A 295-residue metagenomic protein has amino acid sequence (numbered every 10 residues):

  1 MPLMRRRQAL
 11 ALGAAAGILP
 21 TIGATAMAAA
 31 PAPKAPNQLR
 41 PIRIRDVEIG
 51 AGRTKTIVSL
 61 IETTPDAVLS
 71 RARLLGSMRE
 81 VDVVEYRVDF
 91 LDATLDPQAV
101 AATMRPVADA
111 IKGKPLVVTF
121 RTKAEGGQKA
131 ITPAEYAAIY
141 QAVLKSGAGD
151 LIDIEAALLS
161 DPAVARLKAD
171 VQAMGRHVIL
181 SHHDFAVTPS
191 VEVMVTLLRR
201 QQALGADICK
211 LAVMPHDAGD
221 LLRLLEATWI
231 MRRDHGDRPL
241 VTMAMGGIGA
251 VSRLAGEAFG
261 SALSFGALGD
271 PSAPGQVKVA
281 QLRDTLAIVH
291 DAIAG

Functional and structural regions predicted by a protein language model:
M1-A16: N-terminal secretory signal peptides and thylakoid transit peptides that target proteins across membranes
A15, A26-M27: Cleavable N-terminal signal peptides
L19-T25: C-terminal segment of classical bacterial N-terminal signal peptides
M27-T63: N-terminal amphipathic alpha-helix/helix-capping segment at the start of soluble metabolic enzymes
K55-I57, V83-E85, P115-V117, G149-D153 (+4 more regions): Structural preference for beta-strand elements that scaffold enzyme active sites
S59-L75, V83, F90-V164, A186: Active-site beta->alpha loop and helix N-cap motifs at the rims of alpha/beta catalytic domains
L75-M78, V107, V143, V171 (+2 more regions): Generic structural signal for hydrophobic
L158-L167, A173-A294: Catalytic alpha/beta core domains of metabolic enzymes, predominantly
